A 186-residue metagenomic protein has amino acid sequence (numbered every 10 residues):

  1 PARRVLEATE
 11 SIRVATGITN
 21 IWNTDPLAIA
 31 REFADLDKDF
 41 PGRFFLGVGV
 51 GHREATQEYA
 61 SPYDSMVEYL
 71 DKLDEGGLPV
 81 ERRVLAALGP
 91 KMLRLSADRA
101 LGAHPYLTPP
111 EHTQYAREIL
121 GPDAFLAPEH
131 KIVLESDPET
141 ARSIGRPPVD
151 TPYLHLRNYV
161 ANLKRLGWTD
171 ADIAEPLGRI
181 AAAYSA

Functional and structural regions predicted by a protein language model:
P1-A186: Active-site-adjacent structural elements that line small-molecule/cofactor binding pockets in enzymes
